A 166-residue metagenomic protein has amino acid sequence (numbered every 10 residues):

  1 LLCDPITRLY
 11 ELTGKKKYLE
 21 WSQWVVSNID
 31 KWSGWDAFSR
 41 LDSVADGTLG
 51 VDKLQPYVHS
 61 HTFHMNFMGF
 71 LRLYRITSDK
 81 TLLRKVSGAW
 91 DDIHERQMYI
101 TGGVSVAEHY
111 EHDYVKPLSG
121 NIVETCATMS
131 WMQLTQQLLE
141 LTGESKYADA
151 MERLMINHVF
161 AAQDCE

Functional and structural regions predicted by a protein language model:
L1-E166: Glycan-recognition and catalytic cores of secretory/periplasmic carbohydrate-active enzymes
